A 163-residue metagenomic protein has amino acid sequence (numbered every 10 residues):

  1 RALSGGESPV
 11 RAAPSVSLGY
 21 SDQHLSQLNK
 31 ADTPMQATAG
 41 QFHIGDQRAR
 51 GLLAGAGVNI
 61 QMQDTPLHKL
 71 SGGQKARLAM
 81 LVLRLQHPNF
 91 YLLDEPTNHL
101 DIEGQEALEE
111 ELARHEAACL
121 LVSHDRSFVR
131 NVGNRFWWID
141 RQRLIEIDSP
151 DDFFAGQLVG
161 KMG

Functional and structural regions predicted by a protein language model:
R1-G163: ABC ATP-binding cassette signature C-motif
